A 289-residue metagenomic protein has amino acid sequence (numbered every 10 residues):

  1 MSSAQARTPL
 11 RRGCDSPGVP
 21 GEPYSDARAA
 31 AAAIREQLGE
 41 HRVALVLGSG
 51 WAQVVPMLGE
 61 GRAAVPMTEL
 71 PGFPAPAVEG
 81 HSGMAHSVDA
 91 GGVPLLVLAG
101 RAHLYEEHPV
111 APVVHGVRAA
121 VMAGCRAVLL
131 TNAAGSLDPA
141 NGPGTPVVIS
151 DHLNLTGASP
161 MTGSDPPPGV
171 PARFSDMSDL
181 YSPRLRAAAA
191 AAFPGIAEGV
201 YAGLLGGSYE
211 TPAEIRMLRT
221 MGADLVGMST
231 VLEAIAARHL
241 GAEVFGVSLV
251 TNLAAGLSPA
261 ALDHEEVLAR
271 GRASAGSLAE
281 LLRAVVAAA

Functional and structural regions predicted by a protein language model:
L10-C14, G18-M177: Metabolite-binding pocket within alpha/beta catalytic cores that recognizes anionic/polar moieties
A33, Q37, R184, A188-G195 (+1 more regions): Generic non-transmembrane alpha-helical segments
P167-S178, T220-A223, S258-G271: Glycine-rich tight-turn/loop motif centered on a GG-T
V170-Y181, A187, L205, P212-I215 (+1 more regions): Polyanion-binding loop/helix "lid" in catalytic or ligand-binding cores
R186-A187, A191-D224, A289: Active-site/ligand-binding-proximal alpha/beta "capping" segment
Y209-A254: A C-terminal functional module that forms or caps the active site or interfaces directly with catalytic machinery
A255-A289: His/Asp/Glu-rich mid-to-C-terminal helical/loop segments that flank catalytic regions of hydrolases
